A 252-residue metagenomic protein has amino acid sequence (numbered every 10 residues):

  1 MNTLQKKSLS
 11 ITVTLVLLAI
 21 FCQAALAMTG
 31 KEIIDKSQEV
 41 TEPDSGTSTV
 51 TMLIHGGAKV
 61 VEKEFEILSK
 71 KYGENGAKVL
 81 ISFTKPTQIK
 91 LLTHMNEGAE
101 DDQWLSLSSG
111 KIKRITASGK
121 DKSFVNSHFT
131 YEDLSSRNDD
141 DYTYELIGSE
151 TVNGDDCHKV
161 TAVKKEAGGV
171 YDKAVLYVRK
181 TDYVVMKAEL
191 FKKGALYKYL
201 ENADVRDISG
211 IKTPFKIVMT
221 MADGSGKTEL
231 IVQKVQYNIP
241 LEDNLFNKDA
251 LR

Functional and structural regions predicted by a protein language model:
N2-T14: Bacterial N-terminal signal peptides that target proteins for export
T12-A24: Bacterial N-terminal signal peptides
Q23-E62, L68-G76: N-terminal leader/targeting segments and the immediate start of mature chains
T49-I54, T84-P86, T161-K165: Generic short beta-strand segments
I67-K70, E145-T151, A203-V205: Short amphipathic beta-strand and strand-loop transition segments with alternating hydrophobic
E74-H128: An acidic-aromatic
D101-D102, K113, D133-S135, D155-K248: Gly/Pro-enriched, hydrophobic low-complexity segments that function as extracytoplasmic propeptides/linkers
V125-T161: Short, conserved active-site entrance elements at the starts or edges of catalytic domains
